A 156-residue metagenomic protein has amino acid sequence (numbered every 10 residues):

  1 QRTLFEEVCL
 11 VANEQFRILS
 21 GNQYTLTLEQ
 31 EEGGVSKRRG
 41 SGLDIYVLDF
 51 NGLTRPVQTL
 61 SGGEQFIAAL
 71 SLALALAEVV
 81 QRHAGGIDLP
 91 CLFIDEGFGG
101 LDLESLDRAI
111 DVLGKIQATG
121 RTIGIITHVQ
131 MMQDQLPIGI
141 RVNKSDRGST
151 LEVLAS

Functional and structural regions predicted by a protein language model:
Q1-S156: Terminal ABC-like ATPase head and other globular end-domains that cap long coiled-coil arms in SMC/Rad50/SbcC-family
